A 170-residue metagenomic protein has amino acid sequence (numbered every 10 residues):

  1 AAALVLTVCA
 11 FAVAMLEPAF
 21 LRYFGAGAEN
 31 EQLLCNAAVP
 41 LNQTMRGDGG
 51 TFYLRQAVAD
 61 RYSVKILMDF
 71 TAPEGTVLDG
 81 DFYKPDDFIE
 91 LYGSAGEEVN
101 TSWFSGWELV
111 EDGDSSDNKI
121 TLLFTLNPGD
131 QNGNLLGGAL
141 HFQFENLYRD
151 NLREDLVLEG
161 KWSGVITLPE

Functional and structural regions predicted by a protein language model:
L4-T7: Eukaryotic gene-expression regulator signature that favors modular helical reader/repeat domains and their
C9-E170: Alpha-helical, hydrophobic structural elements that either
